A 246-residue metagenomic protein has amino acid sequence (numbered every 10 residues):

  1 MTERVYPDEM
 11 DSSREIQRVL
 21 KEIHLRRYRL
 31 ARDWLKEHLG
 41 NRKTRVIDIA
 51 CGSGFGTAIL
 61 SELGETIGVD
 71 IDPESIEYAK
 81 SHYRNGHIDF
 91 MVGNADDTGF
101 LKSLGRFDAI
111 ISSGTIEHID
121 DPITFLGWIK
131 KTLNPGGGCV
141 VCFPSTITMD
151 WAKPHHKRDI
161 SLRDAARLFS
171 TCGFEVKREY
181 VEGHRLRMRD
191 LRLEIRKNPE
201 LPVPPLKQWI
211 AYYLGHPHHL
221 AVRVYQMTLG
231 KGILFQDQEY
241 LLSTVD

Functional and structural regions predicted by a protein language model:
M1-G105, A109, S113, L126 (+4 more regions): Conserved N-terminal segment of class I S-adenosyl-L-methionine
F90, G183-D246: A C-terminal cap/extension of S-adenosyl-L-methionine-dependent methyltransferases that defines the acceptor-substrate
G114-H118: A short His-aromatic
T124-P135: A short glycine-rich, Lys/Arg-flanked "PGG" loop and its adjoining helix->strand segment in the class I
G137-F143: Conserved beta-strand signature within the Rossmann-like core of class I S-adenosyl-L-methionine
M149-L168: Acceptor-substrate binding/catalytic loop of class I
F174-R185: Conserved S-adenosyl-L-methionine
